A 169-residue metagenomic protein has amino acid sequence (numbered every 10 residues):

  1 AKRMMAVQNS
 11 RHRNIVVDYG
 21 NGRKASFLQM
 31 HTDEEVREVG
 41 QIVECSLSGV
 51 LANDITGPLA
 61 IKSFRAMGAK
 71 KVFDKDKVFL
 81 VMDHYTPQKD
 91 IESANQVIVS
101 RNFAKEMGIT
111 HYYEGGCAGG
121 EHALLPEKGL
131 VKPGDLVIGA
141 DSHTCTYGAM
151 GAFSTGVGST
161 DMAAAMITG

Functional and structural regions predicted by a protein language model:
A1-G169: Fe-S-dependent hydro-lyases/dehydratases of central metabolism
